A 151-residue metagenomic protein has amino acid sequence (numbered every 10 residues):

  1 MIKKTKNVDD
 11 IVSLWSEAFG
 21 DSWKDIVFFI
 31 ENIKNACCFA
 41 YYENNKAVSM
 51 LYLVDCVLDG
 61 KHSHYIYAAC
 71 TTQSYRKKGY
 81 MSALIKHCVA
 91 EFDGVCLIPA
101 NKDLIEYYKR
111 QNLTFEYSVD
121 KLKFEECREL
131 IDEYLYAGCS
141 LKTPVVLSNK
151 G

Functional and structural regions predicted by a protein language model:
M1-F28, N35-Y42, K46-A47, C127-G151: Short amphipathic alpha-helix that is part of the acyltransferase structural core
D10, K102-D103: Short alpha-helical
A40, K46-C56, H62-C70: Conserved beta-strand in the GNAT
Y67-A68, R76, I105, R110: Acidic/histidine-enriched, beta-strand-rich ligand/metal-binding domains
T71, K77-A90: Conserved acetyl-CoA-binding loop-helix of GNAT-fold acetyltransferases
M81, D103-L104, K121-E126: Short glycine/proline-centered loop/turn elements that form peptide/ligand docking sites
A90-K102: Conserved GNAT acetyl-CoA-binding A-motif
I98, K109, T114-A137: Conserved catalytic-core motifs of GNAT/GCN5-like acyltransferases
